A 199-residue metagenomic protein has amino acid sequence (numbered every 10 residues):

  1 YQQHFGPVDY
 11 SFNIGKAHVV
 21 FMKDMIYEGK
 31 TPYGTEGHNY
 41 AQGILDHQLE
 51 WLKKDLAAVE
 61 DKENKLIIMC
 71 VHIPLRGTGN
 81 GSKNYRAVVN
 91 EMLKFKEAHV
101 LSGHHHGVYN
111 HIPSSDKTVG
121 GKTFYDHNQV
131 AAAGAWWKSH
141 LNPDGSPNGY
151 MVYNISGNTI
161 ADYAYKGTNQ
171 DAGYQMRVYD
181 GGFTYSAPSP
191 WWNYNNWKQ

Functional and structural regions predicted by a protein language model:
Y1-K62, N84-L101, G107-S156, I160-Y163: Extended active-site neighborhood of metal-dependent phosphoesterases/phosphodiesterases
D24, C70-P74, H104-H105, Y165-G167: Short, well-ordered beta-to-alpha junction loops that form the rim of enzyme active sites and present histidine/acidic
W51, M69, N195-K198: Short, intrinsically disordered, charge-balanced linker/junction segments flanking boundaries in proteins
L56-T78: Short acidic, glycine-rich surface-loop motifs adjacent to enzyme active sites
T78-G79, N110: Short N-terminal helix/helix-N-cap motif within the alpha/beta-hydrolase-1
G79-N80, G103: Small/polar loops that bind or transfer phosphate-bearing groups
S156-K198: Short, compositionally biased P/S/T/A/G/V-rich stretches that sit at domain boundaries
